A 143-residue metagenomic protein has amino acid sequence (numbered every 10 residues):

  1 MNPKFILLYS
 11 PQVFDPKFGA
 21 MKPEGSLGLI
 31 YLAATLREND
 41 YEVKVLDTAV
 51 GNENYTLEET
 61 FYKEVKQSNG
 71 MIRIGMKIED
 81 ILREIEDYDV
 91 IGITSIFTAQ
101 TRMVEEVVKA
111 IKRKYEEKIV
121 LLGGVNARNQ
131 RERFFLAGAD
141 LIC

Functional and structural regions predicted by a protein language model:
P3-P23: Short glycine-rich His-centered loop
P16-K22, N54-N69: Short, flexible/disordered intra-domain loops and linkers
M21-G25, F97-Q100: Aromatic-acidic/polar surface patches that form glycan- and anion
K22-R37: Short catalytic helix/loop segments, enriched in acidic residues and glycine and frequently bearing histidine
T35-L36, E42-T56, Q67-C143: Glycine-rich beta-alpha loop elements in corrinoid/cobalamin-binding modules across cobalamin-dependent enzymes
